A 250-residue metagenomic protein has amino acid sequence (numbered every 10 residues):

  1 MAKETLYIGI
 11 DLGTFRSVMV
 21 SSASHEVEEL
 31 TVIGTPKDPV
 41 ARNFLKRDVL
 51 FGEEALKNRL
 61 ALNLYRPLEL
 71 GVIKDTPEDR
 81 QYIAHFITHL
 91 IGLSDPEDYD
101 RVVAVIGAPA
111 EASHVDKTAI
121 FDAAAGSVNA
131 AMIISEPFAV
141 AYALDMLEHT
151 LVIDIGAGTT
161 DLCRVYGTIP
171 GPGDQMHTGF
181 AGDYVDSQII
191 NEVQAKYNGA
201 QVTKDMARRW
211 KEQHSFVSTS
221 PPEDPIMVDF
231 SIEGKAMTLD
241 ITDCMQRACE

Functional and structural regions predicted by a protein language model:
M1-E29, G34-N43, V49-I155, V165-E250: Nucleotide/phosphate-binding catalytic cleft detector across ATP-hydrolyzing and phosphate-transferring enzymes
G158: Short glycine-rich anion-binding loops that position phosphate/pyrophosphate groups of nucleotides and phosphorylated
D161-L162: Positively charged, low-complexity, intrinsically disordered RNA-binding extensions
